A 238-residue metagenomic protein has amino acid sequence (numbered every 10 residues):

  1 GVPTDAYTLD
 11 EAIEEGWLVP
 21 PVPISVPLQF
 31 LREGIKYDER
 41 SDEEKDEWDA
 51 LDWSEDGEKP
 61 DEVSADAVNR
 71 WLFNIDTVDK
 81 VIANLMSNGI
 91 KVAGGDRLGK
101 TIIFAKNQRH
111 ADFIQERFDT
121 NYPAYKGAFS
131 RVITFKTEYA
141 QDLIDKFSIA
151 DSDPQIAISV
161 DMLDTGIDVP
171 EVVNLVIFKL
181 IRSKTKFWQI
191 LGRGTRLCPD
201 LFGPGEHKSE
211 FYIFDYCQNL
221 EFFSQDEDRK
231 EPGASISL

Functional and structural regions predicted by a protein language model:
G1-L98: Interdomain helical connector at the RecA1-RecA2 junction of SF1/SF2 helicase-like NTPases
D61-F73, K80-A83, C217-L238: Long, largely alpha-helical accessory region at the distal end of helicase-like NTP-driven motors
A67, W71, F104-Q108, I133 (+2 more regions): Hydrophobic alpha-helical scaffolding
N84, N88, I114-N121, K146 (+2 more regions): Generic, well-ordered alpha-helical scaffold segments in large soluble proteins
R97-K100, P154: Pre-Walker A (Motif I) flank of P-loop NTPase domains
A105-V132: Conserved helicase motor "Helicase C" RecA-like lobe of SF1/SF2 P-loop NTPases
K126-A234: Conserved RecA-like P-loop NTPase helicase motor core
